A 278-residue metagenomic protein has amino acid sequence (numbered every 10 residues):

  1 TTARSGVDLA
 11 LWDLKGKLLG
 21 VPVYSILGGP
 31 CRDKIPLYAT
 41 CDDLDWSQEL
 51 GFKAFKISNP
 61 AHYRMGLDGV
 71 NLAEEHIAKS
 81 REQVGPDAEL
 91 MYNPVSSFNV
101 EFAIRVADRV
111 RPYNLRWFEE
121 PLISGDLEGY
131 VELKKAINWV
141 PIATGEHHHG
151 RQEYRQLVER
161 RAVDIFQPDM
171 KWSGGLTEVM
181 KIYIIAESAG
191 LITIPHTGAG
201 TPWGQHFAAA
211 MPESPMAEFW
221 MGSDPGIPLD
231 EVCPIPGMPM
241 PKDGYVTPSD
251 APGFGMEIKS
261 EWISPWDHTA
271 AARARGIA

Functional and structural regions predicted by a protein language model:
T1-M91, V95-S97, E101-P112, A217 (+1 more regions): N-terminal capping/lid subdomain adjacent to the active-site entrance of alpha/beta enzymes
V21, I35, N93, E120 (+2 more regions): Hydrophobic alpha-helix-in-membranes signature
A39-D42, I57-N59, Y92-S96, E119-L122 (+4 more regions): A cross-domain feature marking catalytic cores of carbohydrate-active enzymes and several ubiquitous metabolic/repair
D45, P121-V131, E187, A272-A278: Repeat-unit-sized solenoid/scaffold elements
L67, N71, S97, S124 (+2 more regions): Conserved phosphate-coordination/catalytic loops
E89, P94-G145: Acidic, glycine-rich loop-and-beta core segments that form the ion-binding/anion-interacting portion of active sites
N114, G125-Y245, S249-P252: Shared catalytic-loop signature of beta/alpha-barrel
